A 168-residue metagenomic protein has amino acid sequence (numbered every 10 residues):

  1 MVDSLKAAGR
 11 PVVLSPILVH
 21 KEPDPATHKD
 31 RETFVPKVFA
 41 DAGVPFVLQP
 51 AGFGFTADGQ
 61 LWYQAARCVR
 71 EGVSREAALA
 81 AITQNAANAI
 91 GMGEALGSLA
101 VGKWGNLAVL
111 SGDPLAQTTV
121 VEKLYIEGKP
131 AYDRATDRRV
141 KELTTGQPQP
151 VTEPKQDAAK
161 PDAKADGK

Functional and structural regions predicted by a protein language model:
M1-S4: Beta-propeller domains
K6-P11, S15-L110, T119, P130: His/Asp/Glu-enriched, well-ordered alpha-helical/loop segment that forms or immediately abuts the divalent-metal
P114: Small/polar (Gly/Ser/Thr/Ala-rich) solvent-exposed segments that form structured loops/beta-strands/short helices used
Q117-T118, R134: Short active-site-adjacent structural elements
K123-K168: Extracellular/periplasmic ectodomains of large secreted or surface enzymes and adhesion receptors
